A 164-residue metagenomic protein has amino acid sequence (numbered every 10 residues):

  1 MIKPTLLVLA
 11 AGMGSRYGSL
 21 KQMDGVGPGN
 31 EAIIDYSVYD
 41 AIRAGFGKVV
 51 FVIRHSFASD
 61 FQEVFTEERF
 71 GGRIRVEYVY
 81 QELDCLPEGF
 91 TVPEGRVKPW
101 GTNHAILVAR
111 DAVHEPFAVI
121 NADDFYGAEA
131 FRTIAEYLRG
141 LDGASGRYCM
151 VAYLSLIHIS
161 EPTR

Functional and structural regions predicted by a protein language model:
I2-E67, I74-V76, Q81, I159: N-terminal glycine-rich phosphate-binding loop and ensuing alpha1 helix
M13, D123-D124, S155: Active-site metal-binding loops of divalent metal-dependent hydrolases
I33-S37, G101-V108, T133: Well-ordered alpha-helical segments embedded in enzymatic catalytic cores
F70-P116: Short phosphate-binding loop-to-helix
P116-F125: Short beta-strand-to-loop acidic/aromatic patch adjacent to the donor-nucleotide binding site
D124-Y137: Acidic donor-binding/catalytic loop of UDP-sugar-dependent glycosyltransferases, especially processive GT2
G143-Y153: A short, conserved acidic/glycine-rich loop-to-beta-strand motif that forms the donor nucleotide-sugar/metal
S155-T163: Residue-level detector of conserved catalytic or cofactor/ligand-binding positions in enzyme active sites
